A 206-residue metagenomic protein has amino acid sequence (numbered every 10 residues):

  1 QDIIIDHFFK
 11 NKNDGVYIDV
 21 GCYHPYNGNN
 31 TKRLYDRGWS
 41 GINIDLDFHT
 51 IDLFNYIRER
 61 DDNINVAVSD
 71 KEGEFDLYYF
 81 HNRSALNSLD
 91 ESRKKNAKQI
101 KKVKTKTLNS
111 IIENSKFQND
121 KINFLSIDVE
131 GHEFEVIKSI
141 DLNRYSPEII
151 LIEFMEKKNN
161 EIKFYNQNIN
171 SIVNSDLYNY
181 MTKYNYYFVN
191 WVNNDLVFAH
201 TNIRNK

Functional and structural regions predicted by a protein language model:
Q1-K206: Phosphate/nucleotide-binding beta-alpha loop and adjacent structural elements of enzyme active sites
